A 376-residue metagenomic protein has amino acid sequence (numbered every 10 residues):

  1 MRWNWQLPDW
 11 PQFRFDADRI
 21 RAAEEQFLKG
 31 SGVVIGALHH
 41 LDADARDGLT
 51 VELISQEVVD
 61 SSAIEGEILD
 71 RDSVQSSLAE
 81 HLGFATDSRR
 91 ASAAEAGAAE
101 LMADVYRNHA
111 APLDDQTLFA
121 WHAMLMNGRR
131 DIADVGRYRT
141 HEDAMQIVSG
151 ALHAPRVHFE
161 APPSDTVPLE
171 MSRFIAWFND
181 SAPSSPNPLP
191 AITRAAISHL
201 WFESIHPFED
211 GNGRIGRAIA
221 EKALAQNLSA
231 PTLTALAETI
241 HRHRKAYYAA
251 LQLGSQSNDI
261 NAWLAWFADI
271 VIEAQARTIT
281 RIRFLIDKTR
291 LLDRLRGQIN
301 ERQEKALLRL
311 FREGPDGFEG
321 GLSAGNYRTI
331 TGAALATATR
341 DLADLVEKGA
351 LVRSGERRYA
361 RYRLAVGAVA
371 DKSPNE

Functional and structural regions predicted by a protein language model:
M1-E376: FIC/Doc superfamily catalytic core
